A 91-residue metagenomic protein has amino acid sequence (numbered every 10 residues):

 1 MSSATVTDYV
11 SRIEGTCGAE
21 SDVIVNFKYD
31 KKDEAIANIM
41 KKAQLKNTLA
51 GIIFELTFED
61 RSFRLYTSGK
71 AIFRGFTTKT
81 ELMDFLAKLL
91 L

Functional and structural regions predicted by a protein language model:
M1-N47: Short Lys/Arg-enriched alpha/beta "domain-start" segment
T7-S11, L49-R61: Short amphipathic beta-strand starts and helix->beta connectors
D8, D22, L56, L65-S68: A near-ubiquitous, low-amplitude feature marking generic local secondary-structure context
G15-G18, G51, G69, G75: Residue-identity detector for glycine
S21-K28, I52-T57, F73: Generic recognition of long tandem-repeat/solenoid scaffolds
R61-L91: Short, compact, well-ordered microdomains
